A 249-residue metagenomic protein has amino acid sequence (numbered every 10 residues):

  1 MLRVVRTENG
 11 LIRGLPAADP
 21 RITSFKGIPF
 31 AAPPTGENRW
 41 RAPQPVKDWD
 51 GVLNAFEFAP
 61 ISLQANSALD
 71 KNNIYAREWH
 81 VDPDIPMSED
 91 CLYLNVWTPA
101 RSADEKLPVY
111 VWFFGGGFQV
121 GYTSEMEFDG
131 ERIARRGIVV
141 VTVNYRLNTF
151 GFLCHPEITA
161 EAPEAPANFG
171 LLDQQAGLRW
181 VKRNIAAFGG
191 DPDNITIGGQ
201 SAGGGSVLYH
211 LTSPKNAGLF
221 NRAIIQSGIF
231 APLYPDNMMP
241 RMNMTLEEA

Functional and structural regions predicted by a protein language model:
M1-N168, P192: Non-catalytic accessory segments of hydrolases
N54-D82, A165-P166, Q175-A176, N194 (+1 more regions): Mature extracellular catalytic domain of secreted serine hydrolases with alpha/beta-hydrolase catalytic cores
G115-G116, F169, D173, S201-G204: Active-site loop->helix "elbow" adjoining a glycine-rich segment at hydrolase catalytic centers
F118-V120, N148-F150, G203-S206, F230-Y234: Flexible loop/turn segments at secondary-structure boundaries
R135, R183, T212-K215: Short, well-ordered alpha-helices that flank and scaffold nucleotide-derived cofactor binding pockets
N144, G199, A223-I225: Hydrophobic alpha-helical packing residues
Q174-K182: Short, well-ordered amphipathic alpha-helical segments that serve as non-catalytic structural scaffolds within diverse
F188-Q200: Alpha/beta-hydrolase fold nucleophile elbow
